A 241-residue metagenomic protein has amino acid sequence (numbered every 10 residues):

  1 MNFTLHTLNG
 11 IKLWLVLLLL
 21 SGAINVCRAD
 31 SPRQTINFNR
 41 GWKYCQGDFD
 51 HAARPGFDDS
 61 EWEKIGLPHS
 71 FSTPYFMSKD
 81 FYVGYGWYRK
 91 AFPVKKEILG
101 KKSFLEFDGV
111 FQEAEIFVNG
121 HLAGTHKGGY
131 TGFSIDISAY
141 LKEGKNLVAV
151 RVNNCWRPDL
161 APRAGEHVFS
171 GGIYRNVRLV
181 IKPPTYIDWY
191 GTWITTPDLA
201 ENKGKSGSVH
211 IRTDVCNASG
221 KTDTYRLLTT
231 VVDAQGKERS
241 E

Functional and structural regions predicted by a protein language model:
N2-L15, G22-N25: Bacterial N-terminal signal peptides that target proteins for export
W14, N25-K79, L147, R151-R157 (+3 more regions): Accessory carbohydrate-binding/adhesion or oligomerization-edge regions at the termini of glycan-active proteins
I36, D48, S70, V83-W189 (+3 more regions): Accessory beta-strand-rich segments of carbohydrate-active enzymes
P55-F57, T222-L228: Short flexible loop/turn segments that cap and initiate beta-strands
S103, K205-T213: Structural beta-strand segments of beta-rich domains
D188-Y190, S208-H210, Y225-L227: Active-site region of glycoside hydrolase catalytic domains
T196-G207: Short, solvent-exposed loop/linker segments at the N-terminal edge of repeated beta-sheet extracellular domains
C216: Acidic, Ser/Thr
